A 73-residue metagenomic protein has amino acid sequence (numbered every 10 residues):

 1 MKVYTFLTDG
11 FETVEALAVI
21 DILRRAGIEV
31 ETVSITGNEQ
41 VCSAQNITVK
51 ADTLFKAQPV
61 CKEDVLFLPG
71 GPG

Functional and structural regions predicted by a protein language model:
M1-G73: Extended, subdomain-level signal for the structured scaffold at the beginning of enzyme domains
